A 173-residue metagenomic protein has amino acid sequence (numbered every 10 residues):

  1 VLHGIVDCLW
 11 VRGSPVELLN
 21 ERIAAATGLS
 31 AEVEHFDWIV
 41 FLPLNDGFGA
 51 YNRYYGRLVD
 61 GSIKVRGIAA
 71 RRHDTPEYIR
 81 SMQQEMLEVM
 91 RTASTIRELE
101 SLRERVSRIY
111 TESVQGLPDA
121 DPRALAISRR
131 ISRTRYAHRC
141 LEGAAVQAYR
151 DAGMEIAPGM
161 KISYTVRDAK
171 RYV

Functional and structural regions predicted by a protein language model:
V1-V6, V11-V173: DNA-dependent DNA polymerase catalytic subunits
